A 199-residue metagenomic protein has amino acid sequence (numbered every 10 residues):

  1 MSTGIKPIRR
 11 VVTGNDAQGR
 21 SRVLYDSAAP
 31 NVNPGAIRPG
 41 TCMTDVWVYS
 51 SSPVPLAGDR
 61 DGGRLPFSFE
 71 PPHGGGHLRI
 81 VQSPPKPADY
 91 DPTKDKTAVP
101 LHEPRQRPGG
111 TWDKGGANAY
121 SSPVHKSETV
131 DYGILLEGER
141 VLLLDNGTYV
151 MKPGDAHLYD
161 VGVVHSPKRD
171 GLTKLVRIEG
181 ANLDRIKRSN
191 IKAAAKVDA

Functional and structural regions predicted by a protein language model:
M1-R64: N-terminal leader/capping segments at the start of a protein or of a new domain
S21, S51-P72, A181-V197: Non-heme Fe(II)/2-oxoglutarate
A28, L78-S127, V161-G162: Conserved short histidine dyad/triad with adjacent acidic residue
A29-P30, T148-V150, L158: A short acidic/small-residue loop/turn micro-motif
A117-S121, H125-P153: A short beta-strand-loop-beta hairpin characteristic of the jelly-roll/cupin
S122, L142-L143, Y159, V164-D170: Short beta-strand His + acidic residue motifs that chelate non-heme Fe in jelly-roll/DSBH and cupin folds
D131-Y132, A156-L158, G171-N190: A short hydrophobic beta-strand segment most commonly corresponding to one strand of the jelly-roll/cupin
